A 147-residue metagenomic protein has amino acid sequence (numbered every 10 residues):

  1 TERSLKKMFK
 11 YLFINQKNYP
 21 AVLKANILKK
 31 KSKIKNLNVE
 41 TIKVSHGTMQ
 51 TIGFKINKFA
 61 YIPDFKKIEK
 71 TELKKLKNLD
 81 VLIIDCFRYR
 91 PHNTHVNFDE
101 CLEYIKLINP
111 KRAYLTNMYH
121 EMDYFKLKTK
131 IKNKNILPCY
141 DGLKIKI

Functional and structural regions predicted by a protein language model:
T1-I62, K66, K128-I147: Binuclear metal-dependent hydrolase catalytic cores
E69-V81, C86-I147: Binuclear metal-ion centers of metallo-dependent hydrolases, dominated by the metallo-beta-lactamase
